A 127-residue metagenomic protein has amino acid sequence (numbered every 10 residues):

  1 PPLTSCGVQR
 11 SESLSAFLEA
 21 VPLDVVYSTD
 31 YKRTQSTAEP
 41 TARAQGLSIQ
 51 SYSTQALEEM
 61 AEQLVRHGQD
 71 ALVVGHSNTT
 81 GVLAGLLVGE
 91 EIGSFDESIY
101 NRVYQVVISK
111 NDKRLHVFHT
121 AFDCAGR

Functional and structural regions predicted by a protein language model:
P1-G68, T80-L87, E91-R127: Active-site-proximal alpha-helix that buttresses catalytic centers in soluble enzyme cores
D70-V74: Residue-level preference for the first positions of well-ordered beta-strands
S77: Active-site metal-binding loops of divalent metal-dependent hydrolases
